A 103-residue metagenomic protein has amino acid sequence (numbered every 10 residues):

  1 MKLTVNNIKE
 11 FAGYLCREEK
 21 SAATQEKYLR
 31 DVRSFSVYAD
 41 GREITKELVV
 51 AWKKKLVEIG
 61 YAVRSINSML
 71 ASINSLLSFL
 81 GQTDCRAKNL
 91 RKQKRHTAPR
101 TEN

Functional and structural regions predicted by a protein language model:
M1-V5: A detector for short, charged/polar N-terminal pre-domain segments
K9-E102: N-terminal core-binding DNA-recognition domain of tyrosine recombinases/integrases
